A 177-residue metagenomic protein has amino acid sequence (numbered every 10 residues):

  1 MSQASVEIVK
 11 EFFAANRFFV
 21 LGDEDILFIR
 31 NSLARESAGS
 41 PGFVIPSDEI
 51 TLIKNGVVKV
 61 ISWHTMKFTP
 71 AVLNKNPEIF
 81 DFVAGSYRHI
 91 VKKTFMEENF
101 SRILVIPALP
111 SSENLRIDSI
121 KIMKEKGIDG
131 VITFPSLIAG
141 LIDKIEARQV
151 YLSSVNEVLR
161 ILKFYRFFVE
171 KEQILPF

Functional and structural regions predicted by a protein language model:
M1-S37, I50: Acidic-basic catalytic patches of nuclease active cores, encompassing PD-(D/E)XK and other metal-cofactor nuclease
A15, E49-G140: Catalytic cores of nucleic-acid endonucleases
F19, V44, N55-V57: Ordered hydrophobic segments in well-structured contexts
R35, P70-L73, I145-A147: Surface-exposed beta-strand edges and their flanking turn/coil or helix-capping segments
A38-D48: Short acidic loop-to-beta-strand element that houses the catalytic metal-binding Asp/Glu of nuclease active sites
N55-V57, W63-H64, K144-E157: Short secondary-structure transition/capping segments
A147-F177: Charged phosphate-binding loop/patch that engages nucleotide di/tri-phosphates or the phosphate backbone of nucleic
